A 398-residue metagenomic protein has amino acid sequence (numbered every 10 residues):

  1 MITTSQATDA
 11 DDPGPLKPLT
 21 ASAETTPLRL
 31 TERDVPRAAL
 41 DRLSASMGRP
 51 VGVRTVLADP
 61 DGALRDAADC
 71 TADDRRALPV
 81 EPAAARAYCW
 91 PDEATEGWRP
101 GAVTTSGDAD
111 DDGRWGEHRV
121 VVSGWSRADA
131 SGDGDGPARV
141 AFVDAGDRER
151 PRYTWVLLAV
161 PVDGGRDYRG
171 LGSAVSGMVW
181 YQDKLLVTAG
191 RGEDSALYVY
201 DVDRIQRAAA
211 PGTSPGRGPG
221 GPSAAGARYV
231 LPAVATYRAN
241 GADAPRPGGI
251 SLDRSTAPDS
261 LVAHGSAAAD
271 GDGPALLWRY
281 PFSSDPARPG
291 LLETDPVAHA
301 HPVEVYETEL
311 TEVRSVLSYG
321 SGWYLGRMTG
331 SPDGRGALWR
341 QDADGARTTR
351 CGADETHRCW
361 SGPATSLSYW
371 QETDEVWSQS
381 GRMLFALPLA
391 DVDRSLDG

Functional and structural regions predicted by a protein language model:
M1-E93, R382, A390-G398: Sequence/structural signature of beta-propeller modules and their immediately flanking N-terminal secretory/stalk
V51-E96, E149-R169, G212-R246, G290-E309 (+1 more regions): Surface-exposed loop and turn segments in beta-propeller and other repeat-based domains that flank or scaffold
A87-D112, G124-S176: Blade-loop segments of beta-propeller domains
E93-E117, L171-Y181, A242-S260, E309 (+2 more regions): Structural signature of eukaryotic scaffold interfaces centered on beta-propeller domains
D108, S260-C351, H357: Loop/turn-rich, solvent-exposed surfaces of beta-rich toroidal or solenoidal domains
H118-A130, V179-W180, K184-G190, D259-S266 (+4 more regions): Short beta-strand elements that form the blades of beta-propeller/WD-repeat-like and other beta-sheet-rich scaffold
D129-D144, E193-R204, A269-P289, R327-G345 (+1 more regions): Structural motif
L157-G177, D183-F282, A298-E304, L310-T311: Eukaryote-skewed repeat-based solenoidal scaffolds used as protein-protein interaction platforms, primarily
